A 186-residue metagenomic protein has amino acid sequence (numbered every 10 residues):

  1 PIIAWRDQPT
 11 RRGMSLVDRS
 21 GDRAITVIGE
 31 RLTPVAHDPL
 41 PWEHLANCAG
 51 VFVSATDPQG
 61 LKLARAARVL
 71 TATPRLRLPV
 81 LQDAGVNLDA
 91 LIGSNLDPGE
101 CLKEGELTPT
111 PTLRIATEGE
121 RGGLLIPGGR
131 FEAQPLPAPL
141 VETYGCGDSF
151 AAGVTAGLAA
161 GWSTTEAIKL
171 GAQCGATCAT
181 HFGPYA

Functional and structural regions predicted by a protein language model:
P1-A49: Conserved N-terminal subdomain of the carbohydrate kinase-like
R6-Q8, V17-S20, E43-A46, D83-G85 (+3 more regions): Solvent-exposed alpha-helices and their adjacent loops that cap or buttress functional pockets in soluble metabolic
R19-D22, G29-R31, T56-P58, D97-P98 (+1 more regions): Short glycine-rich anion-binding loops that position phosphate/pyrophosphate groups of nucleotides and phosphorylated
E30-V35, L70-L76, Q134-P135: Short gly/ser/thr-rich secondary-structure transition/capping motifs
A36-P41, D57-Q59, L76-V80, G99-E104 (+1 more regions): A generic local structural motif
F52-L63: Internal active-site segments that recognize and position negatively charged phosphoryl groups and nucleotide moieties
L63-R130: Conserved phosphate/ATP/ADP-binding segment of small-molecule kinases
E104-A186: Conserved phosphate-binding/catalytic region of the ribokinase-like
